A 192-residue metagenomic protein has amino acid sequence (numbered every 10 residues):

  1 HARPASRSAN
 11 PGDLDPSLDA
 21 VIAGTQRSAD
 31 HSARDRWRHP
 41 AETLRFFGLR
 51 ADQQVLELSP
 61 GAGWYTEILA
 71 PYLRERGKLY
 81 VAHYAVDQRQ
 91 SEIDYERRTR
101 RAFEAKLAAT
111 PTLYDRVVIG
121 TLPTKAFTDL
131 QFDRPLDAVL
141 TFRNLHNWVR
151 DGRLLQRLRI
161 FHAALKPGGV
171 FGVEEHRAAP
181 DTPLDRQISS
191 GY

Functional and structural regions predicted by a protein language model:
R50-G61: Conserved class I S-adenosyl-L-methionine
Q53, Y114, D129-V139: A short acidic, Gly/Pro-enriched loop at the edge of an enzyme's catalytic core that lines a small-molecule cofactor
A70-P71, L154-V170: A short glycine-rich, Lys/Arg-flanked "PGG" loop and its adjoining helix->strand segment in the class I
L79-A82, G168-P180: Conserved beta-strand signature within the Rossmann-like core of class I S-adenosyl-L-methionine
D94-T128: S-adenosyl-L-methionine
T124-K125, N147-F161: A short, conserved alpha-helix within the catalytic core of class I
L140-N144: A conserved beta-strand element that flanks and buttresses the S-adenosyl-L-methionine
T182-Y192: Acceptor-substrate binding/catalytic loop of class I
